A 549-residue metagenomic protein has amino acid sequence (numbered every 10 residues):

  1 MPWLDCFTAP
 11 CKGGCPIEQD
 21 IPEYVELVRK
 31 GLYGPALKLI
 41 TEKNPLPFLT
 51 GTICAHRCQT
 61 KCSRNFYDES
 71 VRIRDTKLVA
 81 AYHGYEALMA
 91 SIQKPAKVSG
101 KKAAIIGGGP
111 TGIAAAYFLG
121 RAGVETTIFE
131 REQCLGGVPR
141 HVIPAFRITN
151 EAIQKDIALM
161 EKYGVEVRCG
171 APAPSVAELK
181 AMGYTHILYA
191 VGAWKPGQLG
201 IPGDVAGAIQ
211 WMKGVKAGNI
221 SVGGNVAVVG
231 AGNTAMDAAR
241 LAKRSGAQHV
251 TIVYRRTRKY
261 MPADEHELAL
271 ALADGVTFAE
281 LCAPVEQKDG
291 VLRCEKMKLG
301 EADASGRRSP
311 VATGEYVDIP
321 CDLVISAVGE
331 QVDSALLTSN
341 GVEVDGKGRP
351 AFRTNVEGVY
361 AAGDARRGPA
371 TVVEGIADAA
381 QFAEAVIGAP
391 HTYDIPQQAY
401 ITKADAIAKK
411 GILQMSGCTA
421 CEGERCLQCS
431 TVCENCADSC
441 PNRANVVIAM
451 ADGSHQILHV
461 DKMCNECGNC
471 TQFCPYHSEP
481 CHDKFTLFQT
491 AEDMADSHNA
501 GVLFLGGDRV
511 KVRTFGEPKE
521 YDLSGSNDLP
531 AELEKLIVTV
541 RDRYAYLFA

Functional and structural regions predicted by a protein language model:
M1-K102, N150, Y189-G203, N219 (+9 more regions): Ferredoxin-type iron-sulfur electron-transfer modules and their immediate structural context
K61-Y67, G183-A190, C467-K484, T490: Hydrophobic or amphipathic alpha-helical targeting/insertion segments
I106-T127, R168-A177, W194-L199, W211-E265 (+4 more regions): Rossmann-like dinucleotide/flavin-binding elements
E125-I128, E132-Y163, A239-E286: Rossmann-like dinucleotide-binding cores of NAD(P)H-dependent redox enzymes
T127, E166-R168, A206, T277-A279 (+2 more regions): General small-molecule cofactor/ligand-binding pocket signal
C169-M182, L281-V291, M297-G300: A conserved short coil-to-beta-strand element within the FAD-binding core of flavoproteins
A451-Q456, Q472, Y476-G506: Catalytic or ion-translocation cores adjacent to nucleophile or general acid/base/metal-coordination motifs in diverse
V512-A549: Extended alpha-helical scaffolding regions
